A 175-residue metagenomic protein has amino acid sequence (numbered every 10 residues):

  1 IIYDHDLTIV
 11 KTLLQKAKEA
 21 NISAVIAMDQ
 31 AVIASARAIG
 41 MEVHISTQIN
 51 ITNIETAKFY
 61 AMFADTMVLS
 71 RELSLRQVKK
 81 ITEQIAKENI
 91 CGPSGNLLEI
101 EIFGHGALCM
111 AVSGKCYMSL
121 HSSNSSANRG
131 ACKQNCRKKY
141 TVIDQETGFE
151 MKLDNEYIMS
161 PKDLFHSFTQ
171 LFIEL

Functional and structural regions predicted by a protein language model:
I1-I51, E55, V68, R76-V78 (+1 more regions): Active-site pocket-lining/capping segments in soluble small-molecule metabolic enzymes
